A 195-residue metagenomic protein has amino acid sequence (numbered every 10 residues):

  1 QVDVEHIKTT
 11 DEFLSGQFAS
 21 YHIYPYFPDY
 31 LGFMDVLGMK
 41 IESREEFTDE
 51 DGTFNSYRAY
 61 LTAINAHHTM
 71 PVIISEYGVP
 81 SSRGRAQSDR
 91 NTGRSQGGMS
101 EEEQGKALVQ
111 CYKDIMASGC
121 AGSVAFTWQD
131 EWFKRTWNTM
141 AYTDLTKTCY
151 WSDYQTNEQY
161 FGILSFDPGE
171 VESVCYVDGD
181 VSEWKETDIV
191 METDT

Functional and structural regions predicted by a protein language model:
V2-G93: Glycoside hydrolase catalytic-domain groove-lining segments
V2-T10, Q104-D114: Short, acidic/polar
G52-S56, S100-A107: Soluble or luminal CAZymes and related metallo-dependent hydrolases
A59-A63, V109-M116: Surface-exposed alpha-helical segments enriched in charged/polar residues
T69, G119-C120: Residue-level detector of structured alpha->beta connecting loops
S88-N91, E103, D114-G119, A125-V190: Aromatic-rich peripheral "rim/lid" segments of glycoside hydrolase catalytic domains that contact and position glycan
R94, G98: Flexible, acidic glycine-rich loops studded with aromatic residues
T193-T195: Surface-exposed, glycine/proline- and aromatic-rich loop segments on solvent-exposed faces across compartments
